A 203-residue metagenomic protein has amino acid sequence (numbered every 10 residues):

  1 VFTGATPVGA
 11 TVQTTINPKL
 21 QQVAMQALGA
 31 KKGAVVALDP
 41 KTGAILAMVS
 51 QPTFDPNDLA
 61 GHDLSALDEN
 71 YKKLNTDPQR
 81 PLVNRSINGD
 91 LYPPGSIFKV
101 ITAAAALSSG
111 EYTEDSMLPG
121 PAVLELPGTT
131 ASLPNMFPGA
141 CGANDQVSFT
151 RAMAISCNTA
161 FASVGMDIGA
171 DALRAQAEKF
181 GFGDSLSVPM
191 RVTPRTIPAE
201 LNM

Functional and structural regions predicted by a protein language model:
V1-F2, K73: Intrinsically disordered, low-complexity boundary segments flanking structured domains
F2-A34: Conserved, well-ordered alpha-helix/loop/beta-strand core segments that scaffold catalytic motifs
V35-P40: Short hydrophobic alpha-helical segments used for membrane anchoring or interfacial signaling
K41-S96, I101-M203: Beta-lactam-recognizing serine transpeptidase/beta-lactamase-like catalytic domain environment
